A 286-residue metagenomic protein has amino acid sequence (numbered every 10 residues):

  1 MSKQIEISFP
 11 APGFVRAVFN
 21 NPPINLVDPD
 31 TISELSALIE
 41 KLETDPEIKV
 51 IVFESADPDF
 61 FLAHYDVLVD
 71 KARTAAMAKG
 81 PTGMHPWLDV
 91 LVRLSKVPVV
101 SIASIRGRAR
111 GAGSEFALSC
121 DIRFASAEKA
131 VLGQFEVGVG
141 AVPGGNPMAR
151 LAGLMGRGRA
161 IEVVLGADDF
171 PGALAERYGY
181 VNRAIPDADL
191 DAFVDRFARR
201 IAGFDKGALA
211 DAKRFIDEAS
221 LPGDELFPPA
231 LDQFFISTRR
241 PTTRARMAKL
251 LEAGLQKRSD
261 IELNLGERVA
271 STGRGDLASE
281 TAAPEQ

Functional and structural regions predicted by a protein language model:
M1-E54, P58, G273-A278, A283-Q286: Conserved CoA-thioester-binding segment of acyl-CoA-metabolizing enzymes
M1-P12, P58-F60, A167, P171-G172 (+3 more regions): C-terminal alpha-helix plus adjacent terminal tail
L38-K41, P86-P98: Catalytic-core regions built around general acid/base machinery
S55-V90, A109: Glycine- (often His-adjacent) and acidic-residue-rich active-site loop that binds/positions the CoA thioester
V90, R110-V164, F193, F197: CoA-thioester-processing core
P98-G107: A short, small-residue-rich loop immediately preceding and capping a beta-strand
F124-A125, V181-F193: Short acidic-hydrophobic, aromatic-tinged amphipathic segments that line or gate anion-handling sites
